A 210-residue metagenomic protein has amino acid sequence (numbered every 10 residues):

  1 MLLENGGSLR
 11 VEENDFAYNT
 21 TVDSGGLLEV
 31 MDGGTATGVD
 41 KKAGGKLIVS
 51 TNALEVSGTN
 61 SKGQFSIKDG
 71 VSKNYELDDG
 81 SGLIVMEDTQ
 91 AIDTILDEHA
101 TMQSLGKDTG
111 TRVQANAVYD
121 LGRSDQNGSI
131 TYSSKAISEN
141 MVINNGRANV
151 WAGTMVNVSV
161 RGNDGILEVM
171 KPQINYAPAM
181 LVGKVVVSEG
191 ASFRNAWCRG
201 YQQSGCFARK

Functional and structural regions predicted by a protein language model:
M1, N5-L9, E13-Y18, S24-L28 (+19 more regions): The right-handed parallel beta-helix/beta-solenoid scaffold, focusing on the short coil/turn and N-cap positions
